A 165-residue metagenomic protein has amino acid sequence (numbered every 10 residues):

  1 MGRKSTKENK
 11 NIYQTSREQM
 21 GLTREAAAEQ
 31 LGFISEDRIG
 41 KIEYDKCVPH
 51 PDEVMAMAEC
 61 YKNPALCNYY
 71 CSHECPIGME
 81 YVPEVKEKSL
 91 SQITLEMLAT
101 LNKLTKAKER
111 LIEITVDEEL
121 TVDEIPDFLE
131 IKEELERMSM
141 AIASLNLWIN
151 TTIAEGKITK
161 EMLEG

Functional and structural regions predicted by a protein language model:
M1-Q19: A short, Lys/Arg-rich alpha-helix, primarily the initiator
I12, T23-R24, E53: Residues that mark the N-terminal boundary/hinge immediately upstream of a DNA-recognition element
Q19-K41: Short alpha-helical DNA-recognition segment
D52-Y70: DNA major-groove recognition helix of helix-turn-helix/homeodomain DNA-binding modules
Y70-A99, T152-G165: Short, charged recognition helix plus adjacent turn of helix-turn-helix-like nucleic-acid-binding domains
K86-S89, K106-D127: Acidic, glycine-anchored loop motifs typical of Ca2+
M97, L104, E119-G165: Charged, low-complexity intrinsically disordered regulatory/assembly segments
